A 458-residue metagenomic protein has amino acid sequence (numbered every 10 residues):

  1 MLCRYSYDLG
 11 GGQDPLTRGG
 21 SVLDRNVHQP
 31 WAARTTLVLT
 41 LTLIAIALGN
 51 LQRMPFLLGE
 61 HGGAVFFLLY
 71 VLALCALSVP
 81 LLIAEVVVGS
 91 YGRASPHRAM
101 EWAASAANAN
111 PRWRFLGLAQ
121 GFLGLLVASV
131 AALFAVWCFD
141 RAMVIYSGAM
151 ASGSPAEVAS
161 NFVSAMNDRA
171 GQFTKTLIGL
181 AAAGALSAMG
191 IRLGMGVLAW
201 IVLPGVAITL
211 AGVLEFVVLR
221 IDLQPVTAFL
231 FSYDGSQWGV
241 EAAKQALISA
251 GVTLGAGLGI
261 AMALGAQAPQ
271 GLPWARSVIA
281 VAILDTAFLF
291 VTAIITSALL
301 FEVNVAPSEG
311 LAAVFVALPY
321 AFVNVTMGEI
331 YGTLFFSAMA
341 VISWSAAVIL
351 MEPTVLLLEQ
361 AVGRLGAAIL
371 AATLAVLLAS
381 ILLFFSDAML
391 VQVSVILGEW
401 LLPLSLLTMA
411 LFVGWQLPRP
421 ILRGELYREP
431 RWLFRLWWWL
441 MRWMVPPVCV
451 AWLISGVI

Functional and structural regions predicted by a protein language model:
L2-D8, D14-R53, L81-V86, S90-F115 (+2 more regions): Membrane-interface "cap" regions at the ends of multi-pass membrane proteins
D24-V27, G196, W200-W344: Membrane-embedded translocation segments of transport machinery
N26-H28, F56-H61, P96-A119, A132-R192 (+5 more regions): Inter-helical loop and helix-membrane interface segments of multi-pass membrane transporters/permeases
P30-L41, F66-L69, N110-L125, L177 (+5 more regions): Select transmembrane alpha-helical segments in multipass membrane proteins
L48-A64, G184-G194, E215-T227, G235 (+8 more regions): Transmembrane helix-loop junctions in multi-pass membrane proteins
P55-V71, G89-S95, G194-V202, R276 (+4 more regions): Transmembrane helix-loop boundary segments of multi-pass membrane transporters
L116-L123, T354-V355, E359-L374, V395-L453: C-terminal membrane-solvent junction of multi-pass transporters and transport-like membrane proteins
A128-G153, F173-T174, A207-F231, A298 (+3 more regions): Hydrophobic alpha-helical segments and their helix-loop junctions in multi-pass secondary transporters
